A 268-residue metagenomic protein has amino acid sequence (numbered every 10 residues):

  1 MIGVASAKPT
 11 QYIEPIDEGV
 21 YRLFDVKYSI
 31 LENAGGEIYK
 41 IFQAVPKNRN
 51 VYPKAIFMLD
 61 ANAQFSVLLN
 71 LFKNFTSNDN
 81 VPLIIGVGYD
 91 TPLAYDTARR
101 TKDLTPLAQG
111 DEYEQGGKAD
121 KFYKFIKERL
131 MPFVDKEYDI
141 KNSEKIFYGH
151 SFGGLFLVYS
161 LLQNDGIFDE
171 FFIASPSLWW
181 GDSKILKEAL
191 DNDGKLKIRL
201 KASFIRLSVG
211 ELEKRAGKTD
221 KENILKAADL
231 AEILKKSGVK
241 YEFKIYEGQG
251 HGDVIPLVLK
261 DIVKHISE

Functional and structural regions predicted by a protein language model:
G3-K54: A domain-start/cap signature at the N-terminus of enzymes
A55-F125, R129, F133-E137: Serine-hydrolase catalytic machinery in alpha/beta-hydrolase-like enzymes
D60-A61, D135-Y138, L161-L162, F172-P176 (+2 more regions): Cell-envelope and extracellular/periplasmic
L69-L71, K184-L186, G217-I233: Short alpha-helix in the alpha/beta-hydrolase fold that links the catalytic acid
D139-H150, F171: Alpha/beta-hydrolase fold nucleophile elbow
G149-G153, L157: Gly/Ala-rich beta-loop-alpha elbow adjacent to hydrolase catalytic centers
Q163-F204: Mobile cap/lid helix-loop segments that gate and shape the active-site cleft of serine hydrolases
R206-E211, E222-E268: C-terminal catalytic histidine-bearing segment of alpha/beta-hydrolase fold enzymes
